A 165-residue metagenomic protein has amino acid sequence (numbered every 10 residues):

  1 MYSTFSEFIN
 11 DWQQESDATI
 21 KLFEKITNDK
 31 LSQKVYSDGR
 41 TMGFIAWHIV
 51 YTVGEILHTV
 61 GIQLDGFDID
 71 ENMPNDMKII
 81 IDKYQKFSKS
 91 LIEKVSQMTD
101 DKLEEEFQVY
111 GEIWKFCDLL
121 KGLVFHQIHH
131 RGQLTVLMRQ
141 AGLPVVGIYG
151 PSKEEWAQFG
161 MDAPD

Functional and structural regions predicted by a protein language model:
M1, D38, I49-V50, M73 (+2 more regions): Generic structural signal for well-ordered secondary structure
M1-D11: Extreme N-terminal tail/first-helix region
I9-Q13, D17-I20, K30-D70, V109-D165: Short, contiguous alpha-helical
F23-K25: His/Met- and acidic-residue-enriched segments that coordinate or traffic transition-metal cofactors and support
N75-Q108, W114-L137: Acidic/histidine-rich alpha-helical segments that form the ligand environment of transition-metal centers
